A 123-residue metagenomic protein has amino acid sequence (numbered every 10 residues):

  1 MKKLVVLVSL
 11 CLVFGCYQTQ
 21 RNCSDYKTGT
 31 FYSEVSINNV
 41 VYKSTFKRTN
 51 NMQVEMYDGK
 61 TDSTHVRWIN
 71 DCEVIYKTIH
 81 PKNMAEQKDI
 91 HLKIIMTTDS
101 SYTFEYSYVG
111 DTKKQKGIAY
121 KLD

Functional and structural regions predicted by a protein language model:
M1-L4: Positively charged n-region of N-terminal signal peptides that target proteins for export
L12-G15: C-terminal motif of bacterial Sec signal peptides marking the signal peptidase cleavage site
Y17-T19: Bacterial signal peptide processing site
C23-N39: Tryptophan-anchored aromatic micro-motifs
V41-I69: N-terminal glycine/threonine-rich, aromatic-flanked beta-hairpin/loop signature
E55, I94, T103-Q115: Short, exposed beta-strand-loop hairpins at the edges of beta-sheets in extracellular/periplasmic proteins
H65-E73, I94-S101, K121-D123: A short, structured loop/turn motif at beta-sheet edges
Y76-D99: An anionic, turn-rich surface loop/hairpin at beta-sheet edges that serves as a generic interaction/coordination patch
